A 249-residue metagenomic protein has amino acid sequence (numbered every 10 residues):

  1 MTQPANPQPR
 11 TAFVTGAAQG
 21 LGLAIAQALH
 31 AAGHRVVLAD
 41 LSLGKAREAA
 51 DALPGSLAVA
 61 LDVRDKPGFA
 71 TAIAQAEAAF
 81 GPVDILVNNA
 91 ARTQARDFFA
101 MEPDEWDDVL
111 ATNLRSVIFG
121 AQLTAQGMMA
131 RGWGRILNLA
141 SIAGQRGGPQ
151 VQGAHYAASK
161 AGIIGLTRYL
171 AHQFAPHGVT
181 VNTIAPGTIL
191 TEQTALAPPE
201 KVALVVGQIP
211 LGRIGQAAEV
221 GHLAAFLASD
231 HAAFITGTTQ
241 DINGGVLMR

Functional and structural regions predicted by a protein language model:
T2-P4, T236-R249: Short C-terminal tail/terminal secondary-structure segment of NAD(P)H-dependent dehydrogenase/reductase domains
P4-V37, L170: Canonical Rossmann dinucleotide-binding motif of NAD(H)/NADP(H)-dependent dehydrogenases/reductases, specifically
R92, F99-F119, W133, L137 (+2 more regions): Catalytic Tyr-X3-Lys loop
D97-F98, E105-L110, T194, K201 (+1 more regions): Substrate-binding pocket helix/loop in short-chain dehydrogenase/reductase
A121, S159, T167: Active-site helix of classical SDR
Q126, H172-Q173, A233: Alpha-helical segment proximal to the catalytic Tyr-Lys
S141: Residue(s) in the substrate-gating loop at a strand-loop-helix junction that position the organic substrate next
I164-G165, P176, T183, V206-H231 (+2 more regions): C-terminal helical subdomain
